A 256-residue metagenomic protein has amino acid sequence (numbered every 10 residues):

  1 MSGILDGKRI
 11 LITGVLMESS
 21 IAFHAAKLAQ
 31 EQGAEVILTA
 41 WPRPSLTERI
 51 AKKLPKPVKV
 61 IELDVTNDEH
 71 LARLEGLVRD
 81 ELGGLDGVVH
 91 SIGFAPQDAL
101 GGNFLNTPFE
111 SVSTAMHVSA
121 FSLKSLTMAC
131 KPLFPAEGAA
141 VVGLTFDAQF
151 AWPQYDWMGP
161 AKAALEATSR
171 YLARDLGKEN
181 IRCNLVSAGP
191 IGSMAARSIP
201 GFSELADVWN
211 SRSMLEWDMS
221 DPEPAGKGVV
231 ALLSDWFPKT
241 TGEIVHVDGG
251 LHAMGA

Functional and structural regions predicted by a protein language model:
S2-L38: Canonical Rossmann dinucleotide-binding motif of NAD(H)/NADP(H)-dependent dehydrogenases/reductases, specifically
G14-H24, G93-K178, P190-S193, S211: Catalytic loop of short-chain dehydrogenase/reductase
Q30, G83, F134-A136, R174-I181 (+3 more regions): A short hydrophobic alpha-helix cap/turn motif
E48, K52, W157, K178 (+3 more regions): A glycine/serine/threonine-rich, flexible loop-to-helix segment that serves as the NAD(P) cofactor-binding "lid"
A51-P55, I61-A72, G76-D80, G87-S113 (+3 more regions): Conserved mid-core segment of classical short-chain dehydrogenase/reductases
T66, I191, G250: Adenine-nucleotide cofactor-binding loop residues
F121, K178, L185, S203-T240 (+1 more regions): C-terminal helical subdomain
E166-S169, A173-R197, F237-V247: Conserved Rossmann-fold SDR core element
